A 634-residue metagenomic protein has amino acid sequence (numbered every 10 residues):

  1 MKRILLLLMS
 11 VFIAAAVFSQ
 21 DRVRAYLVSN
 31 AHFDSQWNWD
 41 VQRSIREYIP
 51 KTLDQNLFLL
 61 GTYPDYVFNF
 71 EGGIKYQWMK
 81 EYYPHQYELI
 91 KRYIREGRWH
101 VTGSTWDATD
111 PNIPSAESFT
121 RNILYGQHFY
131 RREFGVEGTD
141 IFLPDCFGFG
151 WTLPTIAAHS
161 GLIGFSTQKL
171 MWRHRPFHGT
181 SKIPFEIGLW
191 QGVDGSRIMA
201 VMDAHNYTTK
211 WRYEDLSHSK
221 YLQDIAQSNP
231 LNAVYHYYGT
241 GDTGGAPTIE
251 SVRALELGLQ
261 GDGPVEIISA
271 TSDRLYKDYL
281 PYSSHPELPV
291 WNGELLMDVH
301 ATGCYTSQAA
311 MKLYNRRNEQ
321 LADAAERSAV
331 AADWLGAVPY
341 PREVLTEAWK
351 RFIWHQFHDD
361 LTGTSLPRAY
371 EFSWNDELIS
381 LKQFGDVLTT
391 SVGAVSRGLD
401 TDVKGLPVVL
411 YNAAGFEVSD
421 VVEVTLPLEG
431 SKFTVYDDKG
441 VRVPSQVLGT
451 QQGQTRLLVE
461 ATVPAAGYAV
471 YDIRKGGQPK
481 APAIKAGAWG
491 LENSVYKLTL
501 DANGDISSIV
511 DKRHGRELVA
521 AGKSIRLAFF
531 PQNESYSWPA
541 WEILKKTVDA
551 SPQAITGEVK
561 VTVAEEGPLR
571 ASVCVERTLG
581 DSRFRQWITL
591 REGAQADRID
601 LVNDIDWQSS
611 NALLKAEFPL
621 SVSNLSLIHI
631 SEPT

Functional and structural regions predicted by a protein language model:
I4-I13: Sec-dependent N-terminal signal peptides
Q20-N122, F129-R132, H159-L162, L189: N-terminal catalytic cores of secreted or lumenal carbohydrate-active enzymes
Y26-D34, I183-D402, Y411-A413, D438 (+3 more regions): Active-site and substrate-binding clefts of carbohydrate-active enzymes
L89-G97, E117, G150-T209: Surface-exposed loop and adjacent secondary-structure segments within mature catalytic domains
P111-F129, A204-A226, A571: Alpha-helical scaffold elements lining the catalytic groove of polysaccharide deacetylases
F119-W151, I156-H159, K220-Y237: CE4/NodB-like, metal-dependent polysaccharide N-deacetylase domain that modifies extracellular/periplasmic N-acetylated
R342-T346, W354-I605, S610, A616-E617: Catalytic and substrate-binding regions of extracellular carbohydrate-active enzymes, especially polysaccharide lyases
S626-T634: Residue-level detector of conserved catalytic or cofactor/ligand-binding positions in enzyme active sites
